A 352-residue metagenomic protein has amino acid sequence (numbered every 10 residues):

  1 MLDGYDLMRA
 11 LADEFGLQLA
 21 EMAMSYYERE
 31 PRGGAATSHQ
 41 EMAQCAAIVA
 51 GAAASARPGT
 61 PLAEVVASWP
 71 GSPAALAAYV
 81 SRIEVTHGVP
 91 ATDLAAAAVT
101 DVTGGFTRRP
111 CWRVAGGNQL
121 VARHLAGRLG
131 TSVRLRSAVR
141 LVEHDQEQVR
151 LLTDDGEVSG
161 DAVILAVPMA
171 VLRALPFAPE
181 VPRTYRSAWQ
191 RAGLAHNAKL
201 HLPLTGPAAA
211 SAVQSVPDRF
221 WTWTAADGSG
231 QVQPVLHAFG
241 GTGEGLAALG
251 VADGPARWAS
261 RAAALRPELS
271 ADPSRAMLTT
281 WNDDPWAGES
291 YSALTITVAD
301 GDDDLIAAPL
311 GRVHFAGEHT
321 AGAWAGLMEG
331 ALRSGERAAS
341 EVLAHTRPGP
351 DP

Functional and structural regions predicted by a protein language model:
M1, V49-S55, T107-A115, R186-R191 (+3 more regions): Active-site rim elements
M1-C45: N-terminal glycine-rich phosphate/pyrophosphate-binding loop and immediately adjacent elements
G16, G160-D161, P273: Local beta-strand N-terminus motif with an aromatic residue
M22-G33, A78-T86, M277-L278: Short linear loop/turn motifs
Y26-Y27, E84-V85, R140-L141, E147 (+6 more regions): Short, solvent-exposed loop/turn segments at secondary-structure junctions
G51-L141, Q146-Q148, A166-P176, L294: Active-site/ligand-binding neighborhood in enzyme catalytic cores
S137, E143-Q146, L152-S211, L269: Central helical "cap/lid" subdomain
Q148, H196, D218-P352: Conserved flavin/dinucleotide-binding core of flavoenzymes
